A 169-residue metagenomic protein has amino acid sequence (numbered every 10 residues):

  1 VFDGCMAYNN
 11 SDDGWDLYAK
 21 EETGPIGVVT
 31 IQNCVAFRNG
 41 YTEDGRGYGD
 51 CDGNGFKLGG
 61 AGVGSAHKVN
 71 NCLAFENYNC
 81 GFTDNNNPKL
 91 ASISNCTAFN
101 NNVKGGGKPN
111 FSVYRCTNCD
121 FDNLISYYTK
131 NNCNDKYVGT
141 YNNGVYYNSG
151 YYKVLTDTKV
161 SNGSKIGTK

Functional and structural regions predicted by a protein language model:
V1, N9-T23, D44-A61, E76-N85 (+2 more regions): Extracellular beta-strand/beta-solenoid scaffold signature
V1-D3, E22, G27-T30, S65-N70 (+3 more regions): Short "repeat-start/strand-capping" segments in structured domains, especially the N-termini of parallel beta-helix
D3, I31-C34, F56-K57: Extended hydrophobic secondary-structure segments that form protein cores and membrane-embedded regions
W15, A36, A74, A98 (+2 more regions): Bulky hydrophobic/aromatic "packing anchor" residues in well-ordered structure
K20, N39, N87, N101 (+1 more regions): Flexible loop residues that form catalytic and substrate-binding hotspots at small-molecule/glycan-binding clefts
I26-G27, Y41, G81-T83, V154 (+1 more regions): Glycine-rich loops and low-complexity Gly/Arg-rich segments that provide flexible linkers or classic glycine-based
N102, Y114-K169: Acidic, glycine- and Ser/Thr-rich low-complexity intrinsically disordered tracts in extracellular/secreted proteins
